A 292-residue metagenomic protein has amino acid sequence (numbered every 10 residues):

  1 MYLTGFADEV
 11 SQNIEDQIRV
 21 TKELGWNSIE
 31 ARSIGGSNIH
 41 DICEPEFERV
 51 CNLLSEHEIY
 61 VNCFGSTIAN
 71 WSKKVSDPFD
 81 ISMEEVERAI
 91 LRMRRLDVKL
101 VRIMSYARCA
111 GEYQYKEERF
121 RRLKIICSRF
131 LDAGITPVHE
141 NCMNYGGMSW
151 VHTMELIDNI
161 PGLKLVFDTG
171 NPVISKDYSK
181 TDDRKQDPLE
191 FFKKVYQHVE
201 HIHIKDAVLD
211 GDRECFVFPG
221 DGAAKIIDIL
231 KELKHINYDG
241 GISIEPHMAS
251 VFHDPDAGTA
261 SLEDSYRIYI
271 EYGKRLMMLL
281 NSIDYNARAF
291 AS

Functional and structural regions predicted by a protein language model:
M1-A7, I29-A31, V61-S66, V101-I103 (+4 more regions): Hydrophobic faces of well-ordered beta-strands that scaffold small-molecule active sites in alpha/beta enzyme cores
E9-S11, S33-G35, T67-N70, S105-C109 (+5 more regions): Active-site-proximal loop/turn and secondary-structure-junction residues that shape catalytic pockets, frequently
N13-I34, L96-D97: Catalytic domains of carbohydrate-active enzymes, especially glycoside hydrolases
E15-D16, S55-E56, S72-F167, I174 (+2 more regions): Active-site acidic/histidine proton-transfer and metal-coordination neighborhood in alpha/beta enzyme cores
T21, I29, L54, M93 (+7 more regions): Conserved, mostly hydrophobic/aromatic
E30-S55, Y106-G111: Glycine-rich, proline-tolerant flexible connector loops at the mouths of alpha/beta enzymes
I42-R49, F79-V86, K116-K124, W150-V151 (+2 more regions): Charged helix-capping and loop-helix junction motifs
F64, C127-A223: Acidic/histidine-rich catalytic cores of soluble enzymes
